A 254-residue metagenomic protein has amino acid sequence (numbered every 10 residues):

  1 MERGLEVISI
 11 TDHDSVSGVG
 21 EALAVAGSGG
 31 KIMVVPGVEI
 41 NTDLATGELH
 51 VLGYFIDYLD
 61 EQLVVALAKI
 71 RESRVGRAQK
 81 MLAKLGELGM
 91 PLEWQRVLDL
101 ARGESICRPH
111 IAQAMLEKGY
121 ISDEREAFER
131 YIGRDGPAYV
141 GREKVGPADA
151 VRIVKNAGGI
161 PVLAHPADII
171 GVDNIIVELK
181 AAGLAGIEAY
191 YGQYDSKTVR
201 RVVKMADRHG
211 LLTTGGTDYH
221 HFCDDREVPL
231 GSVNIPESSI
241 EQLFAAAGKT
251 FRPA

Functional and structural regions predicted by a protein language model:
M1-G47, Y131-G133, A150-R208, L212-D224 (+1 more regions): An N-terminally biased module of ancient metal coordination in phosphate/nucleic-acid-related enzymes
V25-V177, S239-A254: Extended substrate/RNA-proximal surfaces in nucleic-acid metabolism proteins
Q62, D224-R226: A short acidic, helix-capping loop that chelates divalent metal ions and anchors anionic groups
V228-S239: Conserved, well-ordered active-site substructure
